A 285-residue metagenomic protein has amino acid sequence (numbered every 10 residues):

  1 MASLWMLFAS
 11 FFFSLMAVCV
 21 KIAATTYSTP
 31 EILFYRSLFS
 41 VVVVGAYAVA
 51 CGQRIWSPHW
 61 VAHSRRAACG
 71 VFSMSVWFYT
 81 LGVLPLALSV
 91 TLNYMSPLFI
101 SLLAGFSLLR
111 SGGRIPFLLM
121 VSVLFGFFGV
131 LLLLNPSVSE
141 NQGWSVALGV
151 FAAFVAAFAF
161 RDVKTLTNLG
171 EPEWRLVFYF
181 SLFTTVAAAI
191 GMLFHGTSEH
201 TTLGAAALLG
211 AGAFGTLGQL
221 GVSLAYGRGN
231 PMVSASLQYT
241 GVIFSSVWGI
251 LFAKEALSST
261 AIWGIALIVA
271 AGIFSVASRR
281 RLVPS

Functional and structural regions predicted by a protein language model:
M1-A2, Y27-F72, I100-L103, V155-A159 (+2 more regions): Transmembrane alpha-helices of multi-pass small-molecule transport proteins
M1-A9, A48, G52-F78, G143-A152 (+2 more regions): Loop-to-transmembrane-helix transition segments
M6-L7, P58-C69, G113-G126, S145-V150 (+2 more regions): Cytoplasmic-side transmembrane-helix entry/capping segments in multi-pass membrane proteins
V18, V44, S137-G196: Transmembrane alpha-helical segments that form core, pore/gating elements of small-molecule transporters/exporters
V41-H59, F127-E140, T184-G204, I250 (+1 more regions): Membrane-interface helix-cap regions at the ends of transmembrane helices in multi-pass membrane proteins
Y79, P97-L118, I243-I262: C-terminal transmembrane-helix exit sites in multi-pass transporters
S89-M95, G170-F183, Q219-I250: Helix-helix packing/entry segments at the starts of transmembrane helices
L102-L103, I115-N135, T260-R279: Hydrophobic transmembrane alpha-helices of multi-pass small-molecule transport proteins
